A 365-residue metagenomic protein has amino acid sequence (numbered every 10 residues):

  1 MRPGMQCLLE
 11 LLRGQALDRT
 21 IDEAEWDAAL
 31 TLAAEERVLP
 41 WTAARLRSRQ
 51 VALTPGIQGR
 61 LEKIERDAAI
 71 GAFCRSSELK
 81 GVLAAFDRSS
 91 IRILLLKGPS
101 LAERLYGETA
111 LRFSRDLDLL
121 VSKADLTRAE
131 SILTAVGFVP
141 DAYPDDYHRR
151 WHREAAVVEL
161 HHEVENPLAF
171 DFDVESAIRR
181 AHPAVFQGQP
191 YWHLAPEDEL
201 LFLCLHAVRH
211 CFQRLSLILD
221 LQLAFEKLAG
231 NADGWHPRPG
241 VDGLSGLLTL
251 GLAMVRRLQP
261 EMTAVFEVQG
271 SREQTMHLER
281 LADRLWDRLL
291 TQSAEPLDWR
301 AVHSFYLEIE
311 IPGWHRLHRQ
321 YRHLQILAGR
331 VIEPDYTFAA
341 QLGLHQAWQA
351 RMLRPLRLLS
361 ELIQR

Functional and structural regions predicted by a protein language model:
M1-R115, V121-R365: Conserved NTP-donor binding/palm subdomain of two-metal-ion nucleotidyltransferases/polymerases, i.e., the charged
